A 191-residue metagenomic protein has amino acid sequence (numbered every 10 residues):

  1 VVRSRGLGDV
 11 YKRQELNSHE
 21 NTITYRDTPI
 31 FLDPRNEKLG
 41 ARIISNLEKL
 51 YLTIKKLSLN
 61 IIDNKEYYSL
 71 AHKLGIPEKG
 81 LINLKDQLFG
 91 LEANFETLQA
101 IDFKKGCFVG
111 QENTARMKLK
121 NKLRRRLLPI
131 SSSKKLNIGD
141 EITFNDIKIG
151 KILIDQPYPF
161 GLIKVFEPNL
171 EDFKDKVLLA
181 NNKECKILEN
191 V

Functional and structural regions predicted by a protein language model:
V1-Y11: Single conserved hydrophobic/aromatic residue that forms the stacking wall/gate of nucleotide- or nucleobase-binding
D9-E15, R42-S45, P129-S132, P159-K164: Short, hydrophobic beta-strand segments that form beta-sheet elements in well-ordered domains
N17-R26, I142, V177-L178: Short acidic-hydrophobic surface loop/beta-edge motif
T22-F31, L52: Active-site glycine-rich loop that binds ribose-phosphate moieties when present
T28-F31, S58-I61, D175-N182: Active-site regions of enzymes building and remodeling cell-envelope glycoconjugates
D33-R35: Extended, domain-scale alpha-helical bundle/helix-rich regions
L39-L127: Anionic-ligand-binding alpha/beta catalytic cores of soluble enzymes and soluble regulatory domains that recognize
L91-I101, Q111, A115-V191: Glycine-rich, small/acidic residue-mixed loop/short-helix segments
